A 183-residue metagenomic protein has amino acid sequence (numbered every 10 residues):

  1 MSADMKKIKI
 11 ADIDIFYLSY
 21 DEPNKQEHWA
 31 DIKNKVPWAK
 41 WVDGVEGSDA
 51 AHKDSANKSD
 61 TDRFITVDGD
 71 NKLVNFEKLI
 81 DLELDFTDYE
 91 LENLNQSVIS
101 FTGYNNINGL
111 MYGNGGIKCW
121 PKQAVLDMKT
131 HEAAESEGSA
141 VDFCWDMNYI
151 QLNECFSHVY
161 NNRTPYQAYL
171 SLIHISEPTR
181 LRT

Functional and structural regions predicted by a protein language model:
M1-K58: N-terminal anchoring/stem segment of glycosyltransferases
P23-N24, L73, I107, L126: Flexible, glycine-rich phosphate/dinucleotide-binding loops and adjacent beta-alpha linkers at cofactor/substrate
Q26-E27, N75-K78: Short glycine-/acidic-enriched loop or helix-start segments at secondary-structure transitions that form or flank
F64: Short aromatic/hydrophobic "clamp" motif used to bind/position activated sugar donors
D68-K72: The conserved acidic donor/metal-binding loop of glycosyltransferases
K78-L172: Conserved catalytic core of nucleotide-sugar-dependent glycosyltransferases
I173-T183: Single conserved hydrophobic/aromatic residue that forms the stacking wall/gate of nucleotide- or nucleobase-binding
